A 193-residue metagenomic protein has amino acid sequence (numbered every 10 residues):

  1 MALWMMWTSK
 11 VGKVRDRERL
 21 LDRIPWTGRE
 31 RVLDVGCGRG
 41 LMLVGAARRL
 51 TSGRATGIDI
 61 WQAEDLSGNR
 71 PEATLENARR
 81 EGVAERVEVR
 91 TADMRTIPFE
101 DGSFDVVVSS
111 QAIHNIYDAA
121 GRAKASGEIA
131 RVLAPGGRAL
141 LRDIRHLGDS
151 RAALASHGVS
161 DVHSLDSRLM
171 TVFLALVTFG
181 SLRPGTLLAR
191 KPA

Functional and structural regions predicted by a protein language model:
T27, A92-V107: A short acidic, Gly/Pro-enriched loop at the edge of an enzyme's catalytic core that lines a small-molecule cofactor
G28-G38, T56: Conserved class I S-adenosyl-L-methionine
R39-T51: Conserved SAM-binding loop of SAM-dependent methyltransferases across substrates and taxa, primarily the Class I
L50, I116-Y117, L133-P135: Helix-to-beta-strand junctions that scaffold the AdoMet/dcAdoMet cofactor pocket in Class I SAM-dependent enzymes
G82-M94: Conserved SAM-binding strand-loop segment of SAM-dependent methyltransferases
R122-P135: A short glycine-rich, Lys/Arg-flanked "PGG" loop and its adjoining helix->strand segment in the class I
G136-D143: Conserved beta-strand signature within the Rossmann-like core of class I S-adenosyl-L-methionine
G158, L169-A193: Core SAM-dependent methyltransferase catalytic element
